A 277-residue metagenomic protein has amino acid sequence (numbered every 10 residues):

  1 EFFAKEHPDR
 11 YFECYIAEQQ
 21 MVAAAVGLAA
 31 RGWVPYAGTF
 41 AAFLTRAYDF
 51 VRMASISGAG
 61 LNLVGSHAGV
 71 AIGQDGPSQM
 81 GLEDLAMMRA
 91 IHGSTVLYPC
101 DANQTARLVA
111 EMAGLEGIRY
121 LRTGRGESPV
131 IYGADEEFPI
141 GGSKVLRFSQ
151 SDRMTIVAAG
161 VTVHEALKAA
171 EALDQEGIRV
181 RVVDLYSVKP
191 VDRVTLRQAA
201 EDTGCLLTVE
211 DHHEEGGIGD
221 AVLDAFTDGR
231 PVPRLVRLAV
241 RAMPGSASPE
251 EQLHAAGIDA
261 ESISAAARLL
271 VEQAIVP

Functional and structural regions predicted by a protein language model:
E1-R122, E127-S128, E137, I275: Thiamine diphosphate
K5, I72-G73, R122-P277: Thiamine diphosphate
